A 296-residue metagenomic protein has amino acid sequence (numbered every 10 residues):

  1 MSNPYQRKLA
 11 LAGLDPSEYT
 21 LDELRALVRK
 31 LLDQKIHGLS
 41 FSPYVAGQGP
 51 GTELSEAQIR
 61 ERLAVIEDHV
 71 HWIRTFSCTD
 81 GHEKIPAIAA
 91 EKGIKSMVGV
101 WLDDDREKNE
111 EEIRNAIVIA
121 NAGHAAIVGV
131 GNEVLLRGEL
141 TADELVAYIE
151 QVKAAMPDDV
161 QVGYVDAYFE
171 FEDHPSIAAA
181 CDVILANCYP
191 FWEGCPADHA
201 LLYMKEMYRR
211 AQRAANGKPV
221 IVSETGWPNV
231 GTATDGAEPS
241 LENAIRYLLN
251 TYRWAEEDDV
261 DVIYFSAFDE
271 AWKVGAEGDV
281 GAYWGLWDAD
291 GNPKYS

Functional and structural regions predicted by a protein language model:
M1-Q34, Y44-A46, P50-G51, A233 (+2 more regions): Aromatic-rich peripheral "rim/lid" segments of glycoside hydrolase catalytic domains that contact and position glycan
I36-E111: N-terminal carbohydrate-binding/catalytic regions of secreted carbohydrate-active enzymes
L39, I66, I73, V128 (+3 more regions): Conserved, mostly hydrophobic/aromatic
H82-A90, N109-I117, L140-L145, A167-D182: Distinct, well-ordered alpha-helical segments
M97, V152-E172, G217-T225, V260-W272: Aromatic-lined carbohydrate-recognition surfaces of secreted/lumenal glycan-active proteins
A116-D143, V165, F171-E172, V222: Active-site groove signature of glycoside hydrolases
A125-A126, D166-M204, I221, W227-P228: Aromatic- and acid-rich polysaccharide-binding/catalytic face of secreted or lumenal carbohydrate-active enzymes
Y189-W192, N216-I245, S266-A276: Active-site clefts of carbohydrate-active enzymes
